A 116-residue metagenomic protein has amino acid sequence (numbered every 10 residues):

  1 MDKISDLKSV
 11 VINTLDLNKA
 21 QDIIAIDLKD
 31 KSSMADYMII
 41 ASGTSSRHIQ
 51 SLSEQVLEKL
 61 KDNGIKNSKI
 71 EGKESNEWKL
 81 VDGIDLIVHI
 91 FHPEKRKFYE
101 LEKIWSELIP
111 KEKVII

Functional and structural regions predicted by a protein language model:
M1-S68, I109-I116: Ribosome large-subunit tunnel/peptidyl-transferase-proximal elements
K29, M38, K73, I84 (+1 more regions): Anionic group-transfer/hydrolysis microenvironments
K31-S33, S75, G83, K103-P110: Short capping/connector residues at structural and topological boundaries
K59-H89: Mid-chain, well-packed structural core segment of small domains
L80-E107: C-terminal structural segments of small proteins and small subunits
